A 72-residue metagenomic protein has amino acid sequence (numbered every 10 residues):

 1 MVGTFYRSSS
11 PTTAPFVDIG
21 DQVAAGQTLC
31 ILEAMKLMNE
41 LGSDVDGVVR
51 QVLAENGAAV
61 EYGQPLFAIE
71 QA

Functional and structural regions predicted by a protein language model:
M1-A72: Structured functional modules or segments
